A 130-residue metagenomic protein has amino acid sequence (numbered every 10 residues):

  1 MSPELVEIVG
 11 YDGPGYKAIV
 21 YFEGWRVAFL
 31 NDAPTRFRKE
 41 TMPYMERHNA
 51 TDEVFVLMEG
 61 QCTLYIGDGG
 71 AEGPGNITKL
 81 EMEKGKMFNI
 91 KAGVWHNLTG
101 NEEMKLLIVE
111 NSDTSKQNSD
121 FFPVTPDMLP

Functional and structural regions predicted by a protein language model:
M1-N31, R36-R38: A short, N-terminal "cap"/entry segment at the start of jelly-roll beta-barrel domains of the cupin/DSBH fold
G10, N97-P130: Double-stranded beta-helix
F37, G60-Y65, M87-F88: Short beta-strand segments in beta-sandwich/barrel cores
K39-E53, G75: A short beta-loop-beta micro-motif enriched in histidine and acidic residues
N49-D68: Short, conserved beta-strand element in jelly-roll/cupin
G67-T78: Betabetaalpha-Me/HNH-type nuclease active-site subdomain
E81-N101: Conserved metal-binding segment of the jelly-roll/cupin
